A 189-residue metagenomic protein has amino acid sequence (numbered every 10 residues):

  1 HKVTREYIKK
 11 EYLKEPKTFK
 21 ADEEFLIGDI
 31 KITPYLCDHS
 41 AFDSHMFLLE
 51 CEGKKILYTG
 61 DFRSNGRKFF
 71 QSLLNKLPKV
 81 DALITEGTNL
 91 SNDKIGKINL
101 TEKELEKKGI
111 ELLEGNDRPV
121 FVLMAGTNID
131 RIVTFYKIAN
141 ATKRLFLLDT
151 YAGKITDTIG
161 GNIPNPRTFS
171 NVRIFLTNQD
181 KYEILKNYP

Functional and structural regions predicted by a protein language model:
H1-D130, T134-A141, L145-D149, N162-R167: His/Asp/Glu-rich metal-coordinating catalytic cores of metallo-dependent phosphodiesterases/hydrolases acting on
T150-P189: A contiguous, basic/glycine-rich beta-loop/short-helix subdomain that forms a polymer-engagement track
